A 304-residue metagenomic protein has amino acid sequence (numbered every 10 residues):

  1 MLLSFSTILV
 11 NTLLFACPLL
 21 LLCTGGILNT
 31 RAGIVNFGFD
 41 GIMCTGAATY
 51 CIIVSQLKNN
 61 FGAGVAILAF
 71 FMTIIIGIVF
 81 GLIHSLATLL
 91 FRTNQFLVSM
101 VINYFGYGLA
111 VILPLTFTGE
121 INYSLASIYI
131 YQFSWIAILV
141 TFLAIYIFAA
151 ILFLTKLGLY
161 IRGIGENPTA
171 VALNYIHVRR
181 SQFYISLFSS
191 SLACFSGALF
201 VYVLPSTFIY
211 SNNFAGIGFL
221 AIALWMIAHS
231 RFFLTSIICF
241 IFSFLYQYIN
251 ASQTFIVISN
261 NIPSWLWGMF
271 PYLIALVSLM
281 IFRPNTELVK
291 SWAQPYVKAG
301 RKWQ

Functional and structural regions predicted by a protein language model:
T7-N60, F70, I78-Q95, M226-H229 (+1 more regions): Single transmembrane alpha-helix segments in multi-pass membrane proteins
L22-C23, A47, C51, Y107-V111 (+5 more regions): Hydrophobic core segments of alpha-helical transmembrane domains in multi-pass membrane transport and ion-translocation
I27, R31, V35, C194-N212 (+1 more regions): Non-cytoplasmic
N29-V35, V79-S134, A215-G216, I222-F233: Short loop segments and helix-boundary regions at transmembrane helix junctions of multi-pass inner-membrane proteins
Q95, S99-L154, S181, T207 (+3 more regions): Transmembrane helix-bundle core of multi-pass membrane transporters and related energy-transducing complexes
F133-I209, F232-F233, I237: Helix-loop-helix "hairpin" substructures at the membrane interface of multi-pass membrane proteins
I147-F148, K156, E166-N174, R179-R180 (+1 more regions): Cytosolic-side transmembrane-helix boundaries in multi-pass membrane proteins
F208-Y272: Transmembrane alpha-helical segments in multi-pass inner-membrane proteins
